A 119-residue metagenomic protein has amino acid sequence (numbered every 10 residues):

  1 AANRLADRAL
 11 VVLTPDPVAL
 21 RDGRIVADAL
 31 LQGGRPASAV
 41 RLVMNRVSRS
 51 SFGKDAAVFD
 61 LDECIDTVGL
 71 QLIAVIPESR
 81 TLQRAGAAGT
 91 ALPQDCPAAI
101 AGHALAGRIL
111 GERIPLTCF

Functional and structural regions predicted by a protein language model:
A1-I73, R84: Conserved catalytic-core segment of NTP-binding enzymes
I25, A104, R108: Alpha-helical scaffold segments in soluble metabolic enzymes
I65, Q94-D95, E112: Charge-biased C-terminal accessory regions appended to nucleic-acid-, cytoskeletal NTPase
I76: Hydrophobic residues at beta-strand termini and immediately following loops that shape nucleotide-binding pockets
A85-G102: C-terminal boundary of histidine-terminating zinc-finger modules
G111-F119: Acidic-aromatic/histidine active-site loop/patch
